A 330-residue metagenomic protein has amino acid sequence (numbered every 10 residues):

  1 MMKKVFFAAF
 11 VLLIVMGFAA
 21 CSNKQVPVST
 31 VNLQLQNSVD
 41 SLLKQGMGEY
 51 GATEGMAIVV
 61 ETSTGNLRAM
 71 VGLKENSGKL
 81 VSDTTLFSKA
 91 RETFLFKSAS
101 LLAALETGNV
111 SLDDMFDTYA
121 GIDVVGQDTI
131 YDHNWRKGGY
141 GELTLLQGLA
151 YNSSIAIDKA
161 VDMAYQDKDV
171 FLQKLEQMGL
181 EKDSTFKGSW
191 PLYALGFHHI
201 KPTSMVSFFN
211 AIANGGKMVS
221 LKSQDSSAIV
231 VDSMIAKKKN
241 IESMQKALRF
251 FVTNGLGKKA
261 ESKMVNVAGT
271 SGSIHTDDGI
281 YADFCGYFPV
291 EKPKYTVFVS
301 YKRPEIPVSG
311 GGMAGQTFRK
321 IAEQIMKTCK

Functional and structural regions predicted by a protein language model:
A9-G17: Bacterial N-terminal signal peptides
M16-V26: Bacterial Sec-dependent signal peptides at the C-terminal "C-region" and cleavage site
T30-F96, G108-N109, G126-D128, F186 (+1 more regions): Short pre-catalytic segments that frame enzyme active sites
V39, T64-G65, F87-T118, G148 (+4 more regions): Active-site SXXK
S63, V110-F171, V230-S243, F250: Conserved catalytic neighborhood of penicillin-recognizing serine enzymes
V71, F87-L95, L180-S233: Active-site-proximal helix/loop microenvironment of the serine DD-peptidase/beta-lactamase transpeptidase fold
Q127-Y140, A164-S204: Mid-domain, small-residue-enriched loop/turn segments at the edges of structured enzyme/sensor domains
S220-L221, D225-K330: Conserved SxxK-family serine transpeptidase/carboxypeptidase catalytic domain of penicillin-binding proteins
